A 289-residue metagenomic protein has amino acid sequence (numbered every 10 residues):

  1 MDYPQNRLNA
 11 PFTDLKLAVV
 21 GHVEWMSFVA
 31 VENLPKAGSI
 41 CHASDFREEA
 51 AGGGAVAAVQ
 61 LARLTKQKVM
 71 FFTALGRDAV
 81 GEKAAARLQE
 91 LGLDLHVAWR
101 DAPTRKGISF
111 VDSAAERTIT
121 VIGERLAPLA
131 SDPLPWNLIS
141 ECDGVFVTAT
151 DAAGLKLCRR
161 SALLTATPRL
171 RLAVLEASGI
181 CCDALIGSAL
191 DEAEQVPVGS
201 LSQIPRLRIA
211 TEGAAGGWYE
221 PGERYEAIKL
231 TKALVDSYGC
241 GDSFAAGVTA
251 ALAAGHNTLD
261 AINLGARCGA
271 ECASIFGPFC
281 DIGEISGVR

Functional and structural regions predicted by a protein language model:
M1-M70: Glycine-rich phosphate/adenosyl-contacting loop at the front of the ribokinase-like
D2-L17, V198-R289: Conserved phosphate-binding/catalytic region of the ribokinase-like
K16-A18, D143-G144, A184, L207: Structural motif
L17, K68-V69, L95, L164 (+1 more regions): Hydrophobic anchor at the start of a short beta-strand that flanks the dinucleotide cofactor-binding loop
A37-E48, R63-D143, R289: Conserved N-terminal subdomain of the carbohydrate kinase-like
V59, A86, K156, E176-A177 (+2 more regions): Alpha-helical segments flanking ligand/cofactor-binding loops in enzyme cores
L126-P135, S140-T150, T165-V174, L190-Q195: Active-site glycine-rich loop that binds ribose-phosphate moieties when present
C158-I228: Conserved phosphate/ATP/ADP-binding segment of small-molecule kinases
